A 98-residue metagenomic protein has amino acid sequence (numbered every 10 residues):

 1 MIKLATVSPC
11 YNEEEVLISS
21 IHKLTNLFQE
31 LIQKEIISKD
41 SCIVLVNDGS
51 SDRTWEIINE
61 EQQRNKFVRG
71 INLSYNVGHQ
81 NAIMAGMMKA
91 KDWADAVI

Functional and structural regions predicted by a protein language model:
K3-A5, C42: Cell-envelope/extracellular polymer assembly enzymes that use nucleotide-activated donors
C10-Y11, D48: Aromatic-flanked redox-active Cys/Sec active sites in thiol-based oxidoreductases, especially the WC-centered
E13-K34, I57: Short, well-formed alpha-helical segments that are part of the catalytic scaffolds of diverse glycosyltransferases
L27-S38, N65, A90-D95: Alpha-helix termini
N47-W55: A conserved acidic beta->alpha catalytic loop
E60-R64, N81-A96: Active-site nucleotide-sugar/metal-binding loop of Leloir-type enzymes
N72-G78: Short, acidic/glycine-rich phosphate-metal binding loop used to engage nucleotide
